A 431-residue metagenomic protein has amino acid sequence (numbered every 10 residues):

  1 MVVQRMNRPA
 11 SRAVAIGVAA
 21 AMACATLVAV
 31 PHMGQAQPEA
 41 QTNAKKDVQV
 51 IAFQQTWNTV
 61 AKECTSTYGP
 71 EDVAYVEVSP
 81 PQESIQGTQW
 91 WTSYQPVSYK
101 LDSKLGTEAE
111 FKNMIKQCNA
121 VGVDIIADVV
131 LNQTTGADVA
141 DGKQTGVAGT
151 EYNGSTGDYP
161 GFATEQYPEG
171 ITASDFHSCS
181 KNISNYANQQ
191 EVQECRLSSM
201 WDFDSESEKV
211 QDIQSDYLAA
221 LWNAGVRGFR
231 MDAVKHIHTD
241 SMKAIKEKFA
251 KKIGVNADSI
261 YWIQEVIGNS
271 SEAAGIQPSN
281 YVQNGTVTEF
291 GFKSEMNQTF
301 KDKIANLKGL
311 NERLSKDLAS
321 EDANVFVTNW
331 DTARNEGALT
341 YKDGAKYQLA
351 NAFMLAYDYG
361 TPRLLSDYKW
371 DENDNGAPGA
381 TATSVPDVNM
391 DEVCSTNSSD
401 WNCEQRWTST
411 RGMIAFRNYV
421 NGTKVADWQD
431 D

Functional and structural regions predicted by a protein language model:
M1-A36: Secretory targeting and sorting signals
E39-V50, W57, E63-G69, V73 (+5 more regions): Active-site-proximal helices and loops of the catalytic beta/alpha 8
A44-D47, S84-K116, A148-D204: Aromatic- and acidic-residue-enriched carbohydrate-binding clefts of CAZyme catalytic domains
V48-T59, M200-Q211: Active-site mouth loops of central-metabolism enzymes
A52, L101-S103, A233: Short glycine-centered, acidic/aromatic-flanked micro-motifs in structured strand/loop junctions that mark active-site
G106, K209-I213, K346: Short secondary-structure boundary/capping elements
D138-A187, R363-N373, P378-V393: Glycine-rich (often Gly-Gly/Gly-Pro-rich) flexible segments and glycine-rich loop motifs, frequently accented by
